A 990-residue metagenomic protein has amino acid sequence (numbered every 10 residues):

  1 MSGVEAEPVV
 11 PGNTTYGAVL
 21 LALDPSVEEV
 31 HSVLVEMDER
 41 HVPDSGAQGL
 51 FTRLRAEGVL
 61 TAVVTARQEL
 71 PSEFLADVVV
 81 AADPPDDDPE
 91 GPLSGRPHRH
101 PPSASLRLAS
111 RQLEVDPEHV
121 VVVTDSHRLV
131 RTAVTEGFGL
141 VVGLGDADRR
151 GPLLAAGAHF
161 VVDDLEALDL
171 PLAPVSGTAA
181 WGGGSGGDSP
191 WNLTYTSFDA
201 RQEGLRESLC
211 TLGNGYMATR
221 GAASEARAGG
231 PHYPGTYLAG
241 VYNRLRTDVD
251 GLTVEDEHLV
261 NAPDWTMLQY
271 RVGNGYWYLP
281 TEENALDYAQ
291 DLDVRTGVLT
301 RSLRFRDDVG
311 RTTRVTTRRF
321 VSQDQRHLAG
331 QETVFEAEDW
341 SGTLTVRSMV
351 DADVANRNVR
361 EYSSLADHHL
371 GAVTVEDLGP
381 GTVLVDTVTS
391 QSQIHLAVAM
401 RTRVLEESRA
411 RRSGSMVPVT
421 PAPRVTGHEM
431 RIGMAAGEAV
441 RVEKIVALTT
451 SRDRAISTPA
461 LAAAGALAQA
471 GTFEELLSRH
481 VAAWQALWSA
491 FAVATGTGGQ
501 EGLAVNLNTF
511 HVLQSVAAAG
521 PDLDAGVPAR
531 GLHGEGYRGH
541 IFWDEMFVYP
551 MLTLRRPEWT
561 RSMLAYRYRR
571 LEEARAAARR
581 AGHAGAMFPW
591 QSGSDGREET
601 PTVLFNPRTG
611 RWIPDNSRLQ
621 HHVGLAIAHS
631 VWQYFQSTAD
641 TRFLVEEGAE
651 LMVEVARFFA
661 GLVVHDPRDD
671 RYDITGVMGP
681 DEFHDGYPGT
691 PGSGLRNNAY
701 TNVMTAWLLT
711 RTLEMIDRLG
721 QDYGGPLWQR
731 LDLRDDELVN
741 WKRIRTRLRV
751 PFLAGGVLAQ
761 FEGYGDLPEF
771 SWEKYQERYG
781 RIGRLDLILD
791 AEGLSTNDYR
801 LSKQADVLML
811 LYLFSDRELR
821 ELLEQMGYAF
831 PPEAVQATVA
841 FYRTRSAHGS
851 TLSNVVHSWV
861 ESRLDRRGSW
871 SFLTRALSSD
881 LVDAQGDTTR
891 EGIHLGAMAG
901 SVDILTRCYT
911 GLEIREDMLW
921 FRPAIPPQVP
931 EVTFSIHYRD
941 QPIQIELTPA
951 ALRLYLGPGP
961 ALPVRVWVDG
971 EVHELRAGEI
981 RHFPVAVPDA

Functional and structural regions predicted by a protein language model:
A18, H98-R128: Conserved Lys-Pro-Asp/Glu-containing loop-to-beta segment of HAD-superfamily phosphomonoesterases, centered on
E36-V63, S103, R107: Short, acidic loop-to-helix structural element flanking the phosphoryl-transfer center in phosphate-processing enzymes
V121-F160: Acidic, Mg2+-coordinating phosphoryl-transfer loop and its flanking beta/alpha structural elements, shared across
A180-Y537, E792-G793, D989-A990: Acidic/polar, glycine-enriched structural segments that form the non-catalytic walls/loops of the carbohydrate-binding
Q202-Y237, V548, E599, T690-R718 (+4 more regions): C-terminal capping/lid segments that line or modulate ligand- or cofactor-binding pockets
V254-D308, R314, L823-A847, V856-A990: Non-catalytic C-terminal accessory modules of carbohydrate-active enzymes
V516-H533, E558-H629, F635, R642-E646 (+4 more regions): Helix-terminus loop motifs that line ligand-binding clefts
R538-F547, M551-R570, T710, E714-D717 (+1 more regions): Active-site core of glycosidic bond-cleaving carbohydrate-active enzymes
